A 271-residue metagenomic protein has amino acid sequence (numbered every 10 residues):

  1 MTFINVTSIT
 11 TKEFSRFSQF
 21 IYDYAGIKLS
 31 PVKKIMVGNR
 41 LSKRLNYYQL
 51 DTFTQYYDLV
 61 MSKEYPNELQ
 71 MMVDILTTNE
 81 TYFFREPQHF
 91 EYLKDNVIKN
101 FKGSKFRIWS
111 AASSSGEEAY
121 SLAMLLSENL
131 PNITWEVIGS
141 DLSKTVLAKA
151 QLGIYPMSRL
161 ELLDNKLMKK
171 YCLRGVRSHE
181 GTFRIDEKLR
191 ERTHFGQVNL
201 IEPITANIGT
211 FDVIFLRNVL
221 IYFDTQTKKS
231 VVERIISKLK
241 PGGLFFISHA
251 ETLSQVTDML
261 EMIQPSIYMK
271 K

Functional and structural regions predicted by a protein language model:
M1-W109, S248: Conserved AdoMet
L93, I214, L239: Residue-level signal for inorganic ion chemistry
K105, W135-F215, V219-F223, T227 (+1 more regions): Extended basic-aromatic, gly/pro-enriched interface segments that bind polyanionic ligands
A112-S114, D141: Conserved S-adenosyl-L-methionine
S115-L130: Conserved SAM-binding loop of SAM-dependent methyltransferases across substrates and taxa, primarily the Class I
V213, S254-K271: Core SAM-dependent methyltransferase catalytic element
K229-P241: A short glycine-rich, Lys/Arg-flanked "PGG" loop and its adjoining helix->strand segment in the class I
G242-H249: Conserved beta-strand signature within the Rossmann-like core of class I S-adenosyl-L-methionine
